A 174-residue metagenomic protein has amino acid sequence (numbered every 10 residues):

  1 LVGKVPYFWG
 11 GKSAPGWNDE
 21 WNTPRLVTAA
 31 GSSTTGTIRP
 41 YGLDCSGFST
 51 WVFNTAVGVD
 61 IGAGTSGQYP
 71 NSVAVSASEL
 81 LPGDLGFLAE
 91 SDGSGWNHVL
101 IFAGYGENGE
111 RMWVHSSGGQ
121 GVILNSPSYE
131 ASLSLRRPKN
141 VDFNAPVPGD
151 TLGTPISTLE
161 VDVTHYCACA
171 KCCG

Functional and structural regions predicted by a protein language model:
L1-S46, T50-V59, V114, P148-G174: N-terminal capping segments
G3-V5, T65, G83, N125 (+2 more regions): A general marker of short, structured functional hotspots
L26-A29, E107, A131-R136: Short, low-complexity, polar/charged sequence segments that are solvent-exposed and flexible
T50, N54-Y129: ...with weaker cross-activation on analogous glycine-rich loops/strands in unrelated enzymes
S117, K139, C167: Residues at the C-termini of beta-strands that transition into short coil/loop
Y129-S157: Low-complexity, Gly/Ser/Thr/Pro-rich intrinsically disordered linker/tail segments
